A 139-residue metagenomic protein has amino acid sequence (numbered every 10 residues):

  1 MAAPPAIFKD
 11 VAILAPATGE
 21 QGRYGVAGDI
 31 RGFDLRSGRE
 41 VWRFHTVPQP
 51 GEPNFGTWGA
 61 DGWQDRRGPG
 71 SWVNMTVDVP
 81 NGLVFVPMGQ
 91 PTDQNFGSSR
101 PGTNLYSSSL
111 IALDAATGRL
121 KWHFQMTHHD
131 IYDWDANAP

Functional and structural regions predicted by a protein language model:
M1-P139: Noncatalytic, solvent-exposed loop/strand surfaces of beta-propeller-type extracellular/periplasmic domains
